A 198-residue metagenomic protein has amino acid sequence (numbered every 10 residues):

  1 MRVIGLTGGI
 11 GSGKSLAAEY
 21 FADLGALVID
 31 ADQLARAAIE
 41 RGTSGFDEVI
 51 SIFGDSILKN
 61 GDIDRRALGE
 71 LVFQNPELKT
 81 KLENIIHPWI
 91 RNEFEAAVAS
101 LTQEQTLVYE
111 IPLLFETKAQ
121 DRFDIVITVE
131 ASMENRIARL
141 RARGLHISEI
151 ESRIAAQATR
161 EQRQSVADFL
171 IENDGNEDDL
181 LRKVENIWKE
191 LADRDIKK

Functional and structural regions predicted by a protein language model:
M1-I63, A192-K198: Glycine-rich phosphate-binding loop of ATP-dependent small-molecule kinases
G13, D32, L82, V108 (+2 more regions): Residue-level signal for inorganic ion chemistry
A26-V28, Q105-T106, Q164, D168: Hydrophobic "anchor" residues on beta-strands that sit immediately upstream of conserved functional sites
L27, Q33, I125, D168-F169: Well-ordered beta-strand positions
Q33-T106: ATP-dependent small-molecule kinase phosphotransfer cores that center on conserved nucleotide phosphate-binding segments
F46-I50, M133-R141, E151: An amphipathic alpha-helix signature
N92-L101, T106-A142: ATP-dependent NMP and nucleoside kinases share a basic, alpha-helical "lid"
D121-R122, A138, A142-E190: Small-molecule kinase domains that catalyze NTP-dependent phosphoryl transfer to phosphate-bearing small molecules
